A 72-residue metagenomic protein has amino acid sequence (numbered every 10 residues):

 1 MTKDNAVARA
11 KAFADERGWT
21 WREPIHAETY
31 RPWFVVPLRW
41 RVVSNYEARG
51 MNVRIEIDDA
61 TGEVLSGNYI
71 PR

Functional and structural regions predicted by a protein language model:
M1, P71-R72: Short intrinsically disordered terminal tails
M1-Y30: Short, non-transmembrane alpha-helical segments in secretory-pathway proteins
R22-V64, I70-P71: Exposed beta-strand-loop-beta-strand "reactive/processing" segments of non-cytosolic proteins
